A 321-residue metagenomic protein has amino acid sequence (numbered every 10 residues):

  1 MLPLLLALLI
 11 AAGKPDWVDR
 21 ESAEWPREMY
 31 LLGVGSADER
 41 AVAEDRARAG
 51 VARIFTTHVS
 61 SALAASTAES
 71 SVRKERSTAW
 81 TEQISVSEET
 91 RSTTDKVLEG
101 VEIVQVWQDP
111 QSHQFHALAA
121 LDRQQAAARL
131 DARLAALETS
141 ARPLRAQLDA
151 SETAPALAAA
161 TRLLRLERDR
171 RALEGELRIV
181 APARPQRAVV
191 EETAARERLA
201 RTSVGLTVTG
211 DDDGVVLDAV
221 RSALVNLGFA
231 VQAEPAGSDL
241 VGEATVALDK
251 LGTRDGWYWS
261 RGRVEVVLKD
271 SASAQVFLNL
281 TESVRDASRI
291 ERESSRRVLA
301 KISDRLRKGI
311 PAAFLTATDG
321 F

Functional and structural regions predicted by a protein language model:
M1-L2: N-terminal hydrophobic targeting signals that begin at the initiator methionine
L5-F321: Domain-level marker for long, solvent-exposed, non-transmembrane regions
